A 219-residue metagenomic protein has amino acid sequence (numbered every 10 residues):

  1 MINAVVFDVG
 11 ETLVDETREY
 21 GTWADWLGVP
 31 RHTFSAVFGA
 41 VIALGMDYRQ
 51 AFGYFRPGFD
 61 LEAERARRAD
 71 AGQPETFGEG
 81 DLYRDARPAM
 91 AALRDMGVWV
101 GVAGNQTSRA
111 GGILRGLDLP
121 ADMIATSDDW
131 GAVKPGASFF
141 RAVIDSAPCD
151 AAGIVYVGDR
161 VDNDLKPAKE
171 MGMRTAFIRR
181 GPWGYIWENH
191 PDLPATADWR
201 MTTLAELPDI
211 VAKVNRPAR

Functional and structural regions predicted by a protein language model:
M1-V5, R87-R219: Asp-based, Mg2+/Mn2+-dependent phosphohydrolase catalytic module
M1-V98, T107-G111: N-terminal helical cap/lid subdomain that shapes the substrate entry/recognition surface in HAD-like hydrolases
